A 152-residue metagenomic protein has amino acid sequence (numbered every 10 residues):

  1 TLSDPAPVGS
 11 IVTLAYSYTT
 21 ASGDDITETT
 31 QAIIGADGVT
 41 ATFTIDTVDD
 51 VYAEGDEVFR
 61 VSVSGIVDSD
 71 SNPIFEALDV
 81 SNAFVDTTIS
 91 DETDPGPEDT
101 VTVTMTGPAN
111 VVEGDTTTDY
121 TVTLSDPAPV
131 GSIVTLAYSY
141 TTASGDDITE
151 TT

Functional and structural regions predicted by a protein language model:
T1-T152: Short boundary segments that mark the start of a structured unit
